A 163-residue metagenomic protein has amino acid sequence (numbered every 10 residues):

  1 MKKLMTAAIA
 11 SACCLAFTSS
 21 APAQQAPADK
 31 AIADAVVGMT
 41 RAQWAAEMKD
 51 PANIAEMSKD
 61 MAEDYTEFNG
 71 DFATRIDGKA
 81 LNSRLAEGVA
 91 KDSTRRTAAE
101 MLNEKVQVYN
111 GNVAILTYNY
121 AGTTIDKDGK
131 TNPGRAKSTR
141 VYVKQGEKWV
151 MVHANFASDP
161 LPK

Functional and structural regions predicted by a protein language model:
M1-I9: Bacterial N-terminal signal peptides that target proteins for export
A8-A16: Bacterial N-terminal signal peptides
P22-E63, M151, P162-K163: Short, low-complexity N-terminal intrinsically disordered segments enriched in polar/charged residues
P27, K127-P133, L161-P162: A short acidic/glycine-rich loop-to-helix N-cap element
K30-A35, P51-N112, N119, T131-G134: A solvent-exposed, acidic/Ser-Thr-rich amphipathic alpha-helical stretch
E47, M61, Y120-G122, N155-S158: Short beta-strand segments enriched in hydrophobic/aromatic residues within well-folded beta-rich domains
G122-D126, Y142: Beta-strand elements of well-folded, non-transmembrane domains
R135-P160: Short beta-strand edge/turn micro-motifs at domain boundaries
